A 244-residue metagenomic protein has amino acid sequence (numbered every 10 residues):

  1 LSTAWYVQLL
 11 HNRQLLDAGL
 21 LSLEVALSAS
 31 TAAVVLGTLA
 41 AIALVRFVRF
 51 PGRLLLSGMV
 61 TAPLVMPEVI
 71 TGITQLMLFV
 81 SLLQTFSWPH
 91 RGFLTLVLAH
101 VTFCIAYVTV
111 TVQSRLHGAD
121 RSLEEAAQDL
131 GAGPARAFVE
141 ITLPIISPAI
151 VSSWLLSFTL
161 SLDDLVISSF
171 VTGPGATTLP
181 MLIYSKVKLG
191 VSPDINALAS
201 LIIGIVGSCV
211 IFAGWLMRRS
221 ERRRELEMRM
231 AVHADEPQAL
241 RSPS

Functional and structural regions predicted by a protein language model:
L1-L15, L162-W215: Interhelical loop and adjacent transmembrane-helix boundary motif in polytopic membrane transport permeases
T3, V69-C104, A135, T172-P174: Membrane-interfacial helix termini and adjacent extracytoplasmic/periplasmic loops of multi-pass transporters
L16, L20, E24-L36, A40 (+6 more regions): Hydrophobic alpha-helical transmembrane segments of multipass integral membrane proteins, especially permease/channel
L21, G72-Q84, L155-L160, K188: A structural signal for multi-pass alpha-helical bundles of membrane permease subunits that mediate small-molecule
L27-V60, V80-S81, V210-R218: Transmembrane-helix boundary motif in ABC transporter permease subunits
V35-L39, I73, T95, T102-L116 (+2 more regions): Membrane-embedded alpha-helices of multi-pass transport/permease systems
A43-L44, V48, G52, Q113-Q128 (+3 more regions): C-terminal transmembrane helix and the adjacent membrane-cytosol boundary/short C-terminal tail of inner/organellar
V108-Q113, A119-R121, P134-D163: Transmembrane alpha-helices
